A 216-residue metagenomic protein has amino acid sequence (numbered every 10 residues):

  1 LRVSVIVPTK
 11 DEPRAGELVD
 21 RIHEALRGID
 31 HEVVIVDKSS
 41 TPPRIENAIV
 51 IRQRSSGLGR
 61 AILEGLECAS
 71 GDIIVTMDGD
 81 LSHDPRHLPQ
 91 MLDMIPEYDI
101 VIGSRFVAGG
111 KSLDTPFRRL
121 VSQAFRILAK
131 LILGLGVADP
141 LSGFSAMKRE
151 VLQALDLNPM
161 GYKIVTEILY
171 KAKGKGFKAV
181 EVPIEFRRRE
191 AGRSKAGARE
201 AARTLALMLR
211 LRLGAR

Functional and structural regions predicted by a protein language model:
L1-V3, V7-P8, R14, I132-L135 (+1 more regions): Hydrophobic helical membrane-anchoring modules
R2-V7, I22, H31-V36: Hydrophobic targeting segments
D11-L26: Short, well-formed alpha-helical segments that are part of the catalytic scaffolds of diverse glycosyltransferases
E12, D37-R44, L81: A conserved acidic beta->alpha catalytic loop
E46-R52: Active-site regions of enzymes building and remodeling cell-envelope glycoconjugates
R54, M77-G79: Catalytic metal- and UDP-sugar-binding loop of GT-A-like glycosyltransferases, i.e., residues flanking the conserved
R54-C68, P85-Y162, R189-R199, R203-T204 (+1 more regions): Acceptor/aglycone-binding surface of glycosyltransferases and processive sugar-polymer synthases
I74: Short aromatic/hydrophobic "clamp" motif used to bind/position activated sugar donors
